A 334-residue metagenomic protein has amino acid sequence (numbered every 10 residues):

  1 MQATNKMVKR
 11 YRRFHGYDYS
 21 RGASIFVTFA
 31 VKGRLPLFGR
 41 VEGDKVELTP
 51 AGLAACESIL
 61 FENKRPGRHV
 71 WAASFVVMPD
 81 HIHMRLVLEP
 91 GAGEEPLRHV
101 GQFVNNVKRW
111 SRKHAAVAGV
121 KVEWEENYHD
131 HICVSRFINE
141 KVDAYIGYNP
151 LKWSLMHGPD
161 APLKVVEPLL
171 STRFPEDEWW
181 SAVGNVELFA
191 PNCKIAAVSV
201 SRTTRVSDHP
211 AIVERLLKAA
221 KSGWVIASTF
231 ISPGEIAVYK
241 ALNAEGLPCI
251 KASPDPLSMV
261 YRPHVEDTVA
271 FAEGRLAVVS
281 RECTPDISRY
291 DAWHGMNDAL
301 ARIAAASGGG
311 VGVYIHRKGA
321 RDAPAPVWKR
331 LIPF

Functional and structural regions predicted by a protein language model:
M1-P168, P175: Short catalytic/metal-binding and nucleic-acid-binding patches
E167-F334: Glycine-biased, small-residue-rich flexible motifs in mid-sequence functional cores and linkers
